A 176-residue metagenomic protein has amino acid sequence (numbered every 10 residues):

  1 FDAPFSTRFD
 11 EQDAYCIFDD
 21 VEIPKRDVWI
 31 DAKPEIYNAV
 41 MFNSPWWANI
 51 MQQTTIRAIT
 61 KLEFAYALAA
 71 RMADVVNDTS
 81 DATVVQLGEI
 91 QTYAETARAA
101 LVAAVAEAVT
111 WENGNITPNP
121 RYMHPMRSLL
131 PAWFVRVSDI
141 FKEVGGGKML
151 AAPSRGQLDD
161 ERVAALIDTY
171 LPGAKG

Functional and structural regions predicted by a protein language model:
D2-A94: Glycine-rich beta->alpha junctions and the first turn(s) of the following alpha-helix
I30, A99-A100, A106-V109, K142 (+1 more regions): Short linear functional motifs in flexible/disordered or boundary regions
S44, N113-I116, G156, D160-V163: Alpha-helix boundary/capping detector
K61-R136: Long, well-ordered mid-to-C-terminal structural blocks that present hydrophobic/aromatic surfaces
R121-G176: Alpha-helix capping/hinge segments and adjacent helical runs
